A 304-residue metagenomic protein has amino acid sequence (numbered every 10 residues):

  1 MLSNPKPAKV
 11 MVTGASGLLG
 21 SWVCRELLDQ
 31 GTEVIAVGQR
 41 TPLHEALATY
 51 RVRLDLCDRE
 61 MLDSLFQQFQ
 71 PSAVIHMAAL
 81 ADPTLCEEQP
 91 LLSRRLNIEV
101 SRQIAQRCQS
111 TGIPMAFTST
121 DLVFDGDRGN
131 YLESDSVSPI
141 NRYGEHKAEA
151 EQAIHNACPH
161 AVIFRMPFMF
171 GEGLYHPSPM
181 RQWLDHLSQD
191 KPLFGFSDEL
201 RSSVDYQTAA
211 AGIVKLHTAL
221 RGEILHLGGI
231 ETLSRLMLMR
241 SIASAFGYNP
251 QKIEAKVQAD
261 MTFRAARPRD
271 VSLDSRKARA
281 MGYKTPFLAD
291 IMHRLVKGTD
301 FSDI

Functional and structural regions predicted by a protein language model:
A8-Q30: N-terminal Rossmann NAD(P)H-binding glycine-rich loop of SDR-like oxidoreductase domains
R53-L96: NAD(P)H-binding glycine-rich loop region in Rossmannoid oxidoreductase-like domains and their noncatalytic homologs
E88-A116: NAD(P)-cofactor binding segment of oxidoreductase domains
R95, E99-Q103, V123-F164, F170: Catalytic helix-loop patch of NAD(P)-dependent Rossmann-fold dehydrogenases
A148, F170-R181, Q189-K191, Q207 (+2 more regions): Glycine/proline-rich active-site loop of Rossmann-fold NAD(P)-dependent oxidoreductases
Q152-R201: NAD(P)-dependent short-chain dehydrogenase/reductase
A210-I213, A219-R264, D303-I304: Mid/C-terminal beta-alpha module of Rossmann-like enzyme folds, strongest in SDR-family dehydrogenases/epimerases
S234-R240, V257-I304: Conserved C-terminal active-site "lid" loop/helix of NAD(P)H-dependent oxidoreductases that clamps the redox cofactor
